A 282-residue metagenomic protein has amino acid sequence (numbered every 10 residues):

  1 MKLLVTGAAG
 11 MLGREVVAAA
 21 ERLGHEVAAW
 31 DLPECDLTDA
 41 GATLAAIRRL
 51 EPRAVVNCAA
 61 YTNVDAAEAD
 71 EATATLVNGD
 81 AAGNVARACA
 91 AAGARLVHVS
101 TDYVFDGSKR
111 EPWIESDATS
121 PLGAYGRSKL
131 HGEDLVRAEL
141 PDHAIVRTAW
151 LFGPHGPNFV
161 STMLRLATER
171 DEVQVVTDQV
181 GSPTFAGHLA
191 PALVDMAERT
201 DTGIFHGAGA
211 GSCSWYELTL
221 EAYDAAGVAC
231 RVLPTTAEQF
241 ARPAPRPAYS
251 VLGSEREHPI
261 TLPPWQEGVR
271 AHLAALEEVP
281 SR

Functional and structural regions predicted by a protein language model:
K2-R22: N-terminal Rossmann NAD(P)H-binding glycine-rich loop of SDR-like oxidoreductase domains
T6, W30, C58-A59, L96-T101 (+2 more regions): SDR active-site strand-loop-helix element
E21-A45: Adenosine-cofactor binding site in Rossmann-like domains, unifying the SAM/SAH pocket of S-adenosylmethionine-dependent
L37-G79, A90: NAD(P)H-binding glycine-rich loop region in Rossmannoid oxidoreductase-like domains and their noncatalytic homologs
A69, L76, A81-N84, V104-V146 (+1 more regions): Catalytic helix-loop patch of NAD(P)-dependent Rossmann-fold dehydrogenases
A92-A94: A short helix->loop->beta-strand "cap" motif at the edges of active sites that frequently abuts
D134-G181, G187-H188: NAD(P)-dependent short-chain dehydrogenase/reductase
A192, R199-A244, A248, L273 (+1 more regions): Mid/C-terminal beta-alpha module of Rossmann-like enzyme folds, strongest in SDR-family dehydrogenases/epimerases
